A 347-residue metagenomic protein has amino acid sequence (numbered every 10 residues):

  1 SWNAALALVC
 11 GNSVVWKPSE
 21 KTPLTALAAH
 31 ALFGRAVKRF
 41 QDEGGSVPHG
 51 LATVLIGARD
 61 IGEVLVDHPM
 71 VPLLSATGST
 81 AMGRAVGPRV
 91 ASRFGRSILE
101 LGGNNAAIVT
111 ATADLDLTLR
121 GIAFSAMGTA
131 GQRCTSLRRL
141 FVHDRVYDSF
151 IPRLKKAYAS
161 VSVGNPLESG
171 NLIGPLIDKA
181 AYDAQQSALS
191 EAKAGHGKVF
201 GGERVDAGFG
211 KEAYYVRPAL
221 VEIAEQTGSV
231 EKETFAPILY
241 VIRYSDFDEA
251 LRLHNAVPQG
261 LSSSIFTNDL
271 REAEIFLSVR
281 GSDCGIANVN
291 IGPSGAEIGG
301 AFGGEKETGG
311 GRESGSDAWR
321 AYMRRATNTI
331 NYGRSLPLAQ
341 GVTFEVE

Functional and structural regions predicted by a protein language model:
S1-L117, Y244: Rossmann-like NAD(P) dinucleotide-binding subdomain of oxidoreductase/dehydrogenase enzymes
W2, V9, L101-N104, R133-T135 (+4 more regions): Short, solvent-exposed loop/turn segments at the edges of secondary structure
S13, R59, T80-A81, A85 (+13 more regions): Gly/Ser/Thr-rich beta-alpha loop segments that engage phosphate groups in nucleotides
S13, R96, K198, G260-S262: Residue-level detector of anion-binding/catalytic polar loops
K21, F141, I177-A180, L239-I242 (+1 more regions): Glycosyltransferase donor-binding loop in the core domain
R35-A36, D67, A81-E225, R252 (+3 more regions): ALDH superfamily catalytic-core signature
D42, S46, V71, I108 (+4 more regions): Conserved C-terminal structural/oligomerization subdomain of aldehyde/semialdehyde dehydrogenase
I56-R59, G78, D144, N268 (+2 more regions): Residues that line or immediately flank small-molecule/substrate-binding pockets and catalytic motifs
